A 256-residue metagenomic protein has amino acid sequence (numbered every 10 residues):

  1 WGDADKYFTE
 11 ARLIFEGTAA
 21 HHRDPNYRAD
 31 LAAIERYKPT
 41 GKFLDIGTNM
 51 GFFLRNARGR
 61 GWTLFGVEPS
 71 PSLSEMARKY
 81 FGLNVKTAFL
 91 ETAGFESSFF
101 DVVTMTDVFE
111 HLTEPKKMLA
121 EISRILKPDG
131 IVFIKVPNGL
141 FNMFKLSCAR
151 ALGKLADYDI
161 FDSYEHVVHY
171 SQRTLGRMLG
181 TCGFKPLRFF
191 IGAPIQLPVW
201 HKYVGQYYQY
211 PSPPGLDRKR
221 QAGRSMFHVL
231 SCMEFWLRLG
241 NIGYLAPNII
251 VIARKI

Functional and structural regions predicted by a protein language model:
W1-S98, V102-T106, P115-L119, R188-G192 (+4 more regions): Conserved N-terminal segment of class I S-adenosyl-L-methionine
M105, T113-E121, I125, I131-R254: S-adenosyl-L-methionine-dependent methyltransferase catalytic module, highlighting the catalytic core
